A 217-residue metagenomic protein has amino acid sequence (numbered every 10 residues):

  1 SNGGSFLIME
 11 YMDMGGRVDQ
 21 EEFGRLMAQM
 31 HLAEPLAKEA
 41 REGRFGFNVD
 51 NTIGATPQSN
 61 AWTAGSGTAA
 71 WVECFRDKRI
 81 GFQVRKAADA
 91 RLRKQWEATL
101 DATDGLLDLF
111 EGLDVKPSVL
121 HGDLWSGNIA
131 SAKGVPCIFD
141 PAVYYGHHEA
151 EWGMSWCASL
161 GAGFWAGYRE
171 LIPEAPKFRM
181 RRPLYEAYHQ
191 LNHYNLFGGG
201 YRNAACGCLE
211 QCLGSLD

Functional and structural regions predicted by a protein language model:
S1-A69, E73: ATP-binding pocket architecture of kinase catalytic cores
N2-Q20, L32-P35, D77-K86, Y144-G146 (+1 more regions): A glycine-centered beta->alpha junction motif in the catalytic cores of kinase/phosphotransferase enzymes
D19, L92-Q95, F178-M180, Y201-R202: Residue-level recognition of alpha-helical structural elements
N48-L107: Active-site catalytic-loop/activation-segment of kinase and kinase-like phosphoryl-transfer enzymes
W71-R76, L113-V119, W125-P183, Q190 (+3 more regions): Active-site Asp-x-Gly
L109-E111: Glycine-rich helix-loop-beta junction characteristic of Rossmann-like nucleotide cofactor-binding loops
L213-D217: Eukaryotic N-terminal low-complexity, Ser/Thr- and Lys/Arg-rich leader segments that predominantly function as
